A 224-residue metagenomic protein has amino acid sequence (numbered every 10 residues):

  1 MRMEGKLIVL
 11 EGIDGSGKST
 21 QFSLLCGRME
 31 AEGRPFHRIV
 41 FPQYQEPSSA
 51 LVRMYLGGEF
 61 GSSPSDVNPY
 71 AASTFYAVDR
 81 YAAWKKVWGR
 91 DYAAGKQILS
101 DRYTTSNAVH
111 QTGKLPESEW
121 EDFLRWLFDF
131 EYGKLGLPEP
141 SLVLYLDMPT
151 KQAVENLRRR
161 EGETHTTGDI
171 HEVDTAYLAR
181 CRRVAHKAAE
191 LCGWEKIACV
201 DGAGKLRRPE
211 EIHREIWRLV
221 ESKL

Functional and structural regions predicted by a protein language model:
M3-L7: Pre-Walker A (Motif I) flank of P-loop NTPase domains
L10: Hydrophobic anchor at the beta1->P-loop junction of P-loop NTPases
I13: P-loop (Walker A) phosphate-binding loop of NTP-binding proteins
K18: Conserved lysine of the Walker
Q21: Hydrophobic positions on the alpha1 helix immediately C-terminal to the Walker A/P-loop
C26, K151-L224: NTP-dependent small-molecule kinase module
E32-L135: ATP-dependent small-molecule kinase phosphotransfer cores that center on conserved nucleotide phosphate-binding segments
T105-R183: A glycine- and Lys/Arg-enriched "phosphate-lid" helix/loop adjacent to the NTP-binding pocket of small-molecule kinases
